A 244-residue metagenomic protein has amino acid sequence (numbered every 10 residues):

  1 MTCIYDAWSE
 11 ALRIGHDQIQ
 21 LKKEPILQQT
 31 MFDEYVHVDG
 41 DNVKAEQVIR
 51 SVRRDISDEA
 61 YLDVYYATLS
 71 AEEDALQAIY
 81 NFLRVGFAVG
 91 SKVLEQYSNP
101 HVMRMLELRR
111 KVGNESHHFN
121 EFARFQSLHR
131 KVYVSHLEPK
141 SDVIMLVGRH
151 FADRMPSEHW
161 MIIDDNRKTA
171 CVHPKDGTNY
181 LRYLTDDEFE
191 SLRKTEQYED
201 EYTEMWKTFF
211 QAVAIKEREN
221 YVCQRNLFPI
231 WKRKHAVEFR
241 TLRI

Functional and structural regions predicted by a protein language model:
M1-N42: N-terminal ordered "arm"
T2-E10, N81-V85, R149-D153, E204-Q211: Short, hydrophobic/amphipathic alpha-helical patches that form generic packing surfaces within helical domains
I19-L27, D55, E73-A88, F122 (+2 more regions): Short, compositionally biased low-complexity segments
V36-G40, K44, G177-S191: Acidic, Ser/Thr-rich peripheral helices and adjacent loops at domain boundaries
A45-S98: A basic- and aromatic-enriched beta-loop-alpha substructure that forms the phosphate/nucleotide- and DNA/RNA-contacting
L62-A67, D165, E219-R225: Short coil/turn segments at secondary-structure boundaries
K92-Y183: Internal, well-folded beta-alpha domain core
H159, A170-C171, K175, S191-I244: Long, compositionally biased intrinsically disordered terminal regions
